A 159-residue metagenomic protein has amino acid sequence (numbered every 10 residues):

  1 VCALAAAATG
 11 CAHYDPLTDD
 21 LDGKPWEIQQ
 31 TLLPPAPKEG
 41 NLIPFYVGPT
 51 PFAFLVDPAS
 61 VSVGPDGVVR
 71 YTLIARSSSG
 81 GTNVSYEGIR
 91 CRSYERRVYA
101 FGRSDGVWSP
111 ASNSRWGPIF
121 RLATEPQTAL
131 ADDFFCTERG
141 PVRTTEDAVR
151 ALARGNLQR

Functional and structural regions predicted by a protein language model:
V1-C2: Sec-dependent signal peptide recognition, specifically the positively charged N-region followed immediately by
A8-G10: C-terminal motif of bacterial Sec signal peptides marking the signal peptidase cleavage site
A12, R90-R92, F135-T137: Sequence contexts marking disulfide-bonded cysteines in secreted/extracellular proteins
H13-G88: N-terminal secretory signal peptides
V69, Y94-R96: Hydrophobic residues embedded in beta-strands of well-ordered beta-sheets
A75-S77, G88-S93, A100-D105, S112-R115: A mature extracytoplasmic/lumenal domain signature
S109-R159: C-terminal partner/receptor-binding element of secreted or periplasmic proteins
